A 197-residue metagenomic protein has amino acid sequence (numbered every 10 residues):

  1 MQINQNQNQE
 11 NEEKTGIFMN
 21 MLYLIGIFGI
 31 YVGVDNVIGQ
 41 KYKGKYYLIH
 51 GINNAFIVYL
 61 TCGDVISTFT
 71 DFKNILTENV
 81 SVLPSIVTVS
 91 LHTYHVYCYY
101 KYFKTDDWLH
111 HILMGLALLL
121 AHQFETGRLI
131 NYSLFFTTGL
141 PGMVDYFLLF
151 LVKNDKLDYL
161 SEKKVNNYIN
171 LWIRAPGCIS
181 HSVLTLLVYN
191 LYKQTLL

Functional and structural regions predicted by a protein language model:
M1-Y102, L197: N-terminal signal-anchor/initial transmembrane insertion module of eukaryotic multi-pass membrane proteins
E10-E13, A121-H122, K163-I169: Membrane-interface segments at the starts/ends of alpha-helical transmembrane spans
L22, L157-L197: C-terminal transmembrane module of eukaryotic multi-pass membrane proteins
N36, V58-F72, V96-F103, H122 (+3 more regions): Transmembrane helix-loop junctions and nearby membrane-interface residues
Q40-L48, L76, K153-I169: Flexible extramembrane linkers and terminal tails adjacent to transmembrane helices in organellar membrane proteins
G51, L83-I86, L129, S133-F136 (+2 more regions): Alpha-helical transmembrane segments of integral membrane proteins
N54-V58, H110-L118, N170-L186: Core segments of transmembrane alpha-helices that mediate helix-helix packing or line hydrophobic substrate/ligand
I86-L160: Membrane-proximal helix-loop-helix units in multi-pass membrane proteins
